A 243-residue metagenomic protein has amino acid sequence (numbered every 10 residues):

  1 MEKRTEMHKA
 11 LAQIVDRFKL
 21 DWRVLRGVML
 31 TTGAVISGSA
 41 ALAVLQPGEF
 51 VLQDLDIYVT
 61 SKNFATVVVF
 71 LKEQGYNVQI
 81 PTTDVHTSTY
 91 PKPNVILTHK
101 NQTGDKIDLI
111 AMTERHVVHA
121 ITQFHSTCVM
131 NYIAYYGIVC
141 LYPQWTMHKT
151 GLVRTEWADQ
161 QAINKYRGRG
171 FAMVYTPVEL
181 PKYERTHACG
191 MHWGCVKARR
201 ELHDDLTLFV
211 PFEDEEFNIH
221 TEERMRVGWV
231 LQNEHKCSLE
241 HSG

Functional and structural regions predicted by a protein language model:
M1, Q13-K19, V85: Short amphipathic alpha-helical segments embedded in low-complexity Lys/Glu-rich regions
M1-T5, I121: Short hydrophobic alpha-helical "box" of cullin-RING ligase substrate receptors that recruits the CRL scaffold
H8-L11, V78-T82, Y132-Y135: Short, flexible/disordered secondary-structure transition segments
R17-F70: Active-site nucleotide-donor binding segment shared across nucleotidyl transfer reactions
V28, G33-I36, A43-V51, Q79 (+3 more regions): Plant-skewed but cross-kingdom recognition/interaction modules and surfaces
V59-G104: Metal-dependent nucleotidyltransferase catalytic core
H86-G243: Catalytic cores of NTP-dependent nucleotidyl/adenyl transfer enzymes across multiple folds
